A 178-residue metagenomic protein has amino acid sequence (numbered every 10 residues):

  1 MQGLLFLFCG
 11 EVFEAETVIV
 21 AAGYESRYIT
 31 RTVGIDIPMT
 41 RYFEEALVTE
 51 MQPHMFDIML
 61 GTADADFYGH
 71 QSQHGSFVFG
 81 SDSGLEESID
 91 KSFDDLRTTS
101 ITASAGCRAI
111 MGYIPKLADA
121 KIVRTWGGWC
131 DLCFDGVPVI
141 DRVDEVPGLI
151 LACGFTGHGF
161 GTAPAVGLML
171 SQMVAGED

Functional and structural regions predicted by a protein language model:
M1-L4: A conserved short coil-to-beta-strand element within the FAD-binding core of flavoproteins
F8-G10, D64: Glycine-centered tight beta-turn/hairpin loop motif at sheet-sheet or coil-to-beta transitions
E11-F56: Central helical "cap/lid" subdomain
Y24-E25, R108, A165: Alpha-helix/helix-capping structural signal
I37-M39, D119, E177-D178: A short alpha-helix-loop-beta-strand transition element characteristic of N-terminal alpha/beta dinucleotide-binding
M51-L149: Active-site lid/adjacent beta-loop-alpha segment flanking the redox-cofactor pocket in flavoenzymes
D144-D178: C-terminal lid/capping helical subdomain adjacent to the catalytic/cofactor pocket in oxidative enzymes
